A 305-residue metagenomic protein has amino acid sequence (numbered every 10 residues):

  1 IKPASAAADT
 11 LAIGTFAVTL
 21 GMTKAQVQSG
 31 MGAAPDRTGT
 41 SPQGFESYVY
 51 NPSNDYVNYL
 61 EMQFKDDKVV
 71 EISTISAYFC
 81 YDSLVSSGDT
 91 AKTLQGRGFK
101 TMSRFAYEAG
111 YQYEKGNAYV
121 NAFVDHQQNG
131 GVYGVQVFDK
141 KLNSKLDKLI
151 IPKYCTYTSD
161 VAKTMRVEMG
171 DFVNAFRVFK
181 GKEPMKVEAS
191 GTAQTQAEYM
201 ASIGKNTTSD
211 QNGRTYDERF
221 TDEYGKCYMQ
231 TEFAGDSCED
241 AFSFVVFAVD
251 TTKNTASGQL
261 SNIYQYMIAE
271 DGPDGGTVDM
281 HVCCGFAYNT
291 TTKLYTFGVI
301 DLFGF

Functional and structural regions predicted by a protein language model:
I1-A118, F123-E183: Short helix/turn-capping signatures at newly exposed starts of structured segments
S5-A7, S202, V249: Intrinsic disorder/low-complexity segments
V18, M200-A201, M267-I268: Hydrophobic residues in alpha-helical segments
Q28, Q95, G191-Q194, Y264: Generic structural signal for individual residues within well-ordered alpha-helical segments across diverse proteins
M31-A34, T101, Q196, M200 (+1 more regions): Alpha-helix boundary/capping residues
G39, F105, V187-E188, Q211 (+1 more regions): Short loop/turn and capping residues at structural boundaries
F64-D66, I72-V124, T215-F305: A well-ordered secondary-structure block
D160-Y224, V278-V282: Short, well-ordered surface patches within globular domains
